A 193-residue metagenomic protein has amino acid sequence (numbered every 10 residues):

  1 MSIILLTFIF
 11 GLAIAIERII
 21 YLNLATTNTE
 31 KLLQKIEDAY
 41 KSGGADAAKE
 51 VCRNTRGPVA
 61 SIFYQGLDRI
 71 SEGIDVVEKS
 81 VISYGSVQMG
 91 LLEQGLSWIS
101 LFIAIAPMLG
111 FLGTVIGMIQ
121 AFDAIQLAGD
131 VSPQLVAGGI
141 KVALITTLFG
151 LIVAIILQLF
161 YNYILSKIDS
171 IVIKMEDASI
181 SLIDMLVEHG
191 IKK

Functional and structural regions predicted by a protein language model:
M1-I4, E93-S100, I145-T146: N-terminal membrane-entry
M1-K31: Hydrophobic membrane-targeting segments
I3-F10, I103-L109, G113-I116, T147 (+1 more regions): Residue-level signal for the membrane-embedded core of alpha-helical transmembrane segments, especially mid-helix
F10-R18, V153-I164: Transmembrane alpha-helical segments in integral membrane proteins
T26-L112, I116-D130, L159-K193: Predominantly long cytosolic amphipathic alpha-helical stalk/bundle segments
G129-L144: Hydrophobic alpha-helical transmembrane segments and adjacent short intramembrane/lumenal linkers of inner/organellar
K141-L159: Hydrophobic alpha-helical transmembrane segments of polytopic membrane proteins
